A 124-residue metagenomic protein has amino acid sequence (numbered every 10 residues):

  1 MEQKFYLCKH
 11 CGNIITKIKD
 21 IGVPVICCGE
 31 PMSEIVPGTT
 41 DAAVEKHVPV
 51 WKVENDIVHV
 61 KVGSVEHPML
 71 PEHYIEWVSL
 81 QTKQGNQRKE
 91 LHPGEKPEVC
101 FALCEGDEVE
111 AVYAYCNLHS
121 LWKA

Functional and structural regions predicted by a protein language model:
Q3, K19-G22: Flanking scaffold residues of small Cys/His-coordinated metal-binding clusters
F5, P24, Y113: Residues immediately within or flanking Cys/His clusters that coordinate Zn2+ in small zinc-binding modules
C8-C11, C27, C116: Short cysteine-rich clusters marking metal-coordination/redox-active sites
I15, P31-M32, S120: Cys/His-rich microdomains that often coordinate metals
I21-M32: Cysteine-rich micro-motifs
K61-V62, E98-E105: Exposed aromatic-hydrophobic patches
V62-L70: Short amphipathic, basic-aromatic surface patches that mediate peripheral association with negatively charged
N117-A124: Short acidic/polar inter-strand loop motif in beta-rich domains
